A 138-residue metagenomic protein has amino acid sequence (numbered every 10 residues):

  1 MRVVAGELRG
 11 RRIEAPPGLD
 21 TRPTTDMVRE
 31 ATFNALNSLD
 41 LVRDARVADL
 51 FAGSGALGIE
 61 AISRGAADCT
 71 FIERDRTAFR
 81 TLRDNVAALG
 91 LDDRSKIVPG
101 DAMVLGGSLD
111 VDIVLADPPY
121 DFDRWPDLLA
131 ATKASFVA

Functional and structural regions predicted by a protein language model:
M1-A138: Class I S-adenosyl-L-methionine-dependent methyltransferase catalytic core
